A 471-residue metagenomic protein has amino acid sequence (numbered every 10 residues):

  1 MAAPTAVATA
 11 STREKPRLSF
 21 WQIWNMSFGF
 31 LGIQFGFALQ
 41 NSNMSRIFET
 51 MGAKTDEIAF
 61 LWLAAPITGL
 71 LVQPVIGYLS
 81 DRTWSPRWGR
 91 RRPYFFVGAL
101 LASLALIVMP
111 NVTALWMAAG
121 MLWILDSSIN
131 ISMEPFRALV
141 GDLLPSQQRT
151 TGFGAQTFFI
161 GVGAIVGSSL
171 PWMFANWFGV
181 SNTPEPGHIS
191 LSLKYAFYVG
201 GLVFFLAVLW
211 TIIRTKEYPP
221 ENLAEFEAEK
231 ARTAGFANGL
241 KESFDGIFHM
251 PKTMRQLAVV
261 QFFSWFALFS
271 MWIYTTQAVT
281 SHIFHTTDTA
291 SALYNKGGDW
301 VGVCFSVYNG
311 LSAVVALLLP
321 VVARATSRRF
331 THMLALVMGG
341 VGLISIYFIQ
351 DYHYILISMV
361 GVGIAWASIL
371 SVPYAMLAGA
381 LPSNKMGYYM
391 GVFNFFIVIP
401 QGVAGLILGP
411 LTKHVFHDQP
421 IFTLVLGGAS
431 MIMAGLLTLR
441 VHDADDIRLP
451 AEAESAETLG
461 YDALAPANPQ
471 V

Functional and structural regions predicted by a protein language model:
M1-W21, T113-G120, I129-S132, F136 (+2 more regions): Intracellular loop-helix junctions on the cytosolic face of multi-pass helical membrane proteins
A8-P66, R255-V260, S264-T289: Helix-loop boundary and gating motifs at the non-cytosolic
T55-D56, S146-Q156, G298, L381-F393: Loop-to-transmembrane helix entry/capping segments in MFS-fold secondary transporters and related SLC/MFSD carriers
Q73-W88, V314-R328, T412: Helix-to-loop junctions at the C-terminal end of transmembrane segments in multipass secondary transporters
F95-A114, M338-Q350: C-terminal ends and interior cores of transmembrane alpha-helices in multi-pass membrane transporters/permeases
A105-S132, Y354-S368: Hydrophobic core of transmembrane alpha-helices in multi-pass small-molecule transporters, especially MFS/SLC-type
I131-L144, S368-P382: Intracellular juxtamembrane helix-capping segments at the cytosolic ends of symmetry-related transmembrane helices
A323, R329-P373: C-terminal transmembrane helical hairpin of 12-TM major facilitator-type secondary transporters
